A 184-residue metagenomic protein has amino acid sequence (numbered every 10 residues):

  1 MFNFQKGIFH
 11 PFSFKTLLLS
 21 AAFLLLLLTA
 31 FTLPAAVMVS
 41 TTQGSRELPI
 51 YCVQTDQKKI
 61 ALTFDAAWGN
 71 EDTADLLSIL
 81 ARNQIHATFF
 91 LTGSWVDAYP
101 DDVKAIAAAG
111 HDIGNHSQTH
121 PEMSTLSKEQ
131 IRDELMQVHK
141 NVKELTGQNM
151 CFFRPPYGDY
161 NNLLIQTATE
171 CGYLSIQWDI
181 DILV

Functional and structural regions predicted by a protein language model:
M1-F14: N-terminal Lys/Arg-rich, disordered targeting/topogenic segments
K15-P34: Hydrophobic membrane-insertion alpha-helices, especially the h-region of bacterial N-terminal signal peptides
M38-L126, E134, H139-N141, T146-M150 (+1 more regions): Active-site beta->alpha N-cap acidic-glycine motif
F152-P155: Cyclic nucleotide signaling catalytic output domains
D159-Y160: Soluble extracytoplasmic domains of inner/organellar membrane proteins
I165-V184: His/Asp/Glu-enriched short active-site or ligand-binding loop at hydrolase and phosphoryl-transfer sites
